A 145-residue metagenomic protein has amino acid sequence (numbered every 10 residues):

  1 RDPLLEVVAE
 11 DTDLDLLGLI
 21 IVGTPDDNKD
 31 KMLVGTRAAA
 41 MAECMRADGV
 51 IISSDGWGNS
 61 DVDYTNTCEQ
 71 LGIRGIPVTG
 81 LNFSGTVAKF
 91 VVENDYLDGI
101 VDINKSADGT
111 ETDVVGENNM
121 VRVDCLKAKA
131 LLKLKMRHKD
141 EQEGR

Functional and structural regions predicted by a protein language model:
R1-R145: An N-terminal assembly and electron-transfer interface module characteristic of large anaerobic redox and radical
